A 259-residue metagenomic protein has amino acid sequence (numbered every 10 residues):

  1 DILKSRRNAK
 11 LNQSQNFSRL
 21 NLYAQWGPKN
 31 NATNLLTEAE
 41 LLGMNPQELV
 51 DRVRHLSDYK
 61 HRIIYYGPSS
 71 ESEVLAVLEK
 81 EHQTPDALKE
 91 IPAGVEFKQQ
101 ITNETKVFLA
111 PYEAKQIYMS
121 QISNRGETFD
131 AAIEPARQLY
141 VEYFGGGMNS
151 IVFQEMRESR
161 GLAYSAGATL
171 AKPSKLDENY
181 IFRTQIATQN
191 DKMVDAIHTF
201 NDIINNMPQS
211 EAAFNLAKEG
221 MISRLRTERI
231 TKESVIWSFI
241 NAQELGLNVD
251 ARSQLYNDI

Functional and structural regions predicted by a protein language model:
D1-E40, Y59-Y66, Q116-E127, R137 (+1 more regions): M16 family metallopeptidases and their MPP-like homologs
K29, K60-T128: An aromatic/glycine/proline-enriched structural segment found at the starts of mature extracellular/organellar domains
V53-H55, L109-P111, P173-L176: Replace "in large, NTP-powered and nucleic-acid-processing enzymes" with "in large, NTP-powered factors and other
E71-L75, D130-A131, D191-A196: Short, conserved charged micro-motifs
A132-L139, F144: PPIase-associated folding chaperone regions across multiple families
M148-N149: Short Ser/Thr-interspersed hydrophobic loop/turn segments at strand-loop and sheet-helix junctions that line or gate
